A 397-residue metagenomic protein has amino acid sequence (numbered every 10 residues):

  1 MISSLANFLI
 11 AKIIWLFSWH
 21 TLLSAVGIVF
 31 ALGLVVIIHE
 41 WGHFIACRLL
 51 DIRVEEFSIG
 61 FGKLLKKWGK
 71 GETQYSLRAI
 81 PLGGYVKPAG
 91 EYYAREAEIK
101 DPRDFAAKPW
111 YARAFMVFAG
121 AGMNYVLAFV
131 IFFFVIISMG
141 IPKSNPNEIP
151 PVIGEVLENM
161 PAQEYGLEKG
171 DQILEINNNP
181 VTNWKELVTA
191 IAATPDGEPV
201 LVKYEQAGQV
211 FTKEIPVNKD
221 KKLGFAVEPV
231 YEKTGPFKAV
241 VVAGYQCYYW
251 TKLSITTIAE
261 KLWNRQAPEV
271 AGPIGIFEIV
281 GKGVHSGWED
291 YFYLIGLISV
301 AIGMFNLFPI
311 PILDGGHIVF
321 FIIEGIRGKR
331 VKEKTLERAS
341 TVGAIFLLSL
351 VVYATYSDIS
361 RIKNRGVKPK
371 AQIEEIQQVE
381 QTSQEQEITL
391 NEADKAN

Functional and structural regions predicted by a protein language model:
I2-L23, Y92-Y111, M123-E278, K363-N397: PDZ peptide-recognition modules
W15-L23, G27, D104-A112, M116 (+8 more regions): Juxtamembrane/transmembrane-helix boundary motifs in multi-pass membrane proteins
W19-I99, F305-R327: Small-residue-rich helix-interface/hinge motifs
G27, I38, L49, I80-P150 (+3 more regions): Internal alpha-helical transmembrane segments
L49, R53, F57, F61 (+5 more regions): Membrane-interface elements of multi-pass transporters and channels
E260-N264, S299-L313: Transmembrane alpha-helix interface/packing and boundary motifs in multi-pass membrane proteins, characterized by
W288-M304: Small-residue-enriched transmembrane helix starts and helix-helix packing motifs in multi-pass inner-membrane proteins
F305-L307, P311-G316, R327-N397: Alpha-helical transmembrane segments forming the membrane-embedded cores of inner-membrane proteins across
